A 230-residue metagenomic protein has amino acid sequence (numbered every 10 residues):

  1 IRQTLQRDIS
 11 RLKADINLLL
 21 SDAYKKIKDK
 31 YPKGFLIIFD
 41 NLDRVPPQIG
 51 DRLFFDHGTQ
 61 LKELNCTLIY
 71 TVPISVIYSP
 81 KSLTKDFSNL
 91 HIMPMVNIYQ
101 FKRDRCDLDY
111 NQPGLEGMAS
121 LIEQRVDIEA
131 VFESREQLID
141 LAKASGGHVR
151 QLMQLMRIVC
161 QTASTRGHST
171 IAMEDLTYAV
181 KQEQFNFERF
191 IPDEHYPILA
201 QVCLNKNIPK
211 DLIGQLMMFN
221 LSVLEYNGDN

Functional and structural regions predicted by a protein language model:
I1-R7: Coupling/switch/interface segments within P-loop NTPase motor domains and analogous charged loops in nucleic-acid
R7, R11-L138: The catalytic "switch" region of P-loop NTPases
L19, A23, R150-M153, R157 (+2 more regions): Acidic, Mg2+-coordinating catalytic modules of nucleic-acid enzymes
N41, K62, S79, D86 (+3 more regions): Short alpha-helical interface elements
M93-R105, L152, M156-Q161, E194-Q201: Short flexible/disordered coil segments
V131-N186: Amphipathic alpha-helical "lid/sensor" segments that cap RecA-like P-loop NTPase cores
I171-N230: C-terminal leucine-rich, beta-strand-based interaction scaffolds used for sensing/assembly
